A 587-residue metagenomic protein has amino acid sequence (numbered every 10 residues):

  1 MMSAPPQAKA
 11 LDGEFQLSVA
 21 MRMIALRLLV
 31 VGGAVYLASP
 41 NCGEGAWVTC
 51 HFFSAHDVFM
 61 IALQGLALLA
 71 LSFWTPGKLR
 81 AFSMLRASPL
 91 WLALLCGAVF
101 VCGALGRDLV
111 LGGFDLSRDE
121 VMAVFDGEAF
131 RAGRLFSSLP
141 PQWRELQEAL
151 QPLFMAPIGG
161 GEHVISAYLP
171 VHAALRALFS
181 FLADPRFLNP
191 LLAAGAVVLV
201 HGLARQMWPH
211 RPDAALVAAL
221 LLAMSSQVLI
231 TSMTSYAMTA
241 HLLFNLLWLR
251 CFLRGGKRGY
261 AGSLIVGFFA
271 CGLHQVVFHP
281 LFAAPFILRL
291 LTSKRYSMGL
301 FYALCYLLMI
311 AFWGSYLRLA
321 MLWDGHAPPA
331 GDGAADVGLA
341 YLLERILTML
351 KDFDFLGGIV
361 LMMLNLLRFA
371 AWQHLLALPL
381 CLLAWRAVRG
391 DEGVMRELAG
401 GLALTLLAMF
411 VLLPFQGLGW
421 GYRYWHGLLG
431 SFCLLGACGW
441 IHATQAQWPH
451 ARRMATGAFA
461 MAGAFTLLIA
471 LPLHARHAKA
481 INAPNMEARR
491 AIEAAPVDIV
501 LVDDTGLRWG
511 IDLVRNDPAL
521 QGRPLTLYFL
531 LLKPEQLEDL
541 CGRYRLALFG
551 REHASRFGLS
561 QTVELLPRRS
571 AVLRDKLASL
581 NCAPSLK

Functional and structural regions predicted by a protein language model:
A70-W74, G195-H201, A284-S293, G357-R396 (+2 more regions): Hydrophobic, aromatic-rich transmembrane alpha-helices and their immediate juxtamembrane boundary segments
A87-G97, G262-V266, F301-M309, L402-A403 (+2 more regions): Signature aromatic-anchored transmembrane alpha helix within multi-pass, membrane-resident enzymes that catalyze glycan
A123-V124, M238, W372, R396-E397 (+1 more regions): Hydrophobic/aromatic-rich transmembrane helices and adjacent perimembrane loops
A132-H172, R176-F179, P329-M349: Interfacial juxtamembrane loops and adjacent helix segments that form the catalytic/substrate-binding surfaces
A177, L203, A218-A223, L246 (+4 more regions): Membrane-interface alpha helices of multi-pass inner-membrane proteins
V200-S226, L242-L243, G256-G262, R396 (+2 more regions): Transmembrane-helix signature of polytopic, membrane-embedded enzymes that assemble or transfer cell-envelope glycans
I230-A240: Short acidic/glycine- and proline-prone juxtamembrane loop motifs at membrane-interface regions of multi-pass membrane
C271, V277-L382, F465: Membrane-lumen/periplasm interface segments of specific transmembrane helices in polyprenyl phosphate-linked
